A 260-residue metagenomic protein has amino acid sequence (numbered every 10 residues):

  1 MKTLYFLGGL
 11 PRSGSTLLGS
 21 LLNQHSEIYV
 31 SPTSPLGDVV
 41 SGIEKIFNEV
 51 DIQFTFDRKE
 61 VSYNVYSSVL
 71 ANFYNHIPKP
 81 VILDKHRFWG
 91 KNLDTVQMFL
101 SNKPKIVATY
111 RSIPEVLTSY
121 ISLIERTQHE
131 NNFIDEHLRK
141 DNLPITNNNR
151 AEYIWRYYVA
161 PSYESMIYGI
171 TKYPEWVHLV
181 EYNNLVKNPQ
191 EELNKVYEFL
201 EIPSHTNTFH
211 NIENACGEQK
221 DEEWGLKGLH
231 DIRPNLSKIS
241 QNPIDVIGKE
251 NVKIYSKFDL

Functional and structural regions predicted by a protein language model:
M1-N72, H76, A215-E222: PAPS-dependent sulfotransferase catalytic core
M1-Y5, I121, Q128, P144 (+5 more regions): PAPS-dependent sulfotransferases, especially Golgi type II membrane carbohydrate sulfotransferases
G14-G19, G37-V40, G90-L93, P114-S119 (+1 more regions): Short catalytic/ligand-binding loop motif for oxyanion handling, primarily in non-cytosolic enzymes, centered on
G14-I28, V96-S101, L179-S204: PAPS/PAP-binding and catalytic site of the sulfotransferase fold
V40-F47, V96, T118-S122, Q128-H129 (+2 more regions): Short aromatic-enriched loop/helix-cap "lid" or pocket-rim segments at secondary-structure transitions that line
Y63-N75, P114, T118-F199: PAPS-dependent sulfotransferase catalytic domain
V69-T95: Glycine-rich phosphate-binding loop used to anchor ATP phosphates in small-molecule kinases, encompassing both
K85, V96, L100-L123: Conserved phosphate-donor/acceptor-positioning beta-strand/loop module used by diverse small-molecule
